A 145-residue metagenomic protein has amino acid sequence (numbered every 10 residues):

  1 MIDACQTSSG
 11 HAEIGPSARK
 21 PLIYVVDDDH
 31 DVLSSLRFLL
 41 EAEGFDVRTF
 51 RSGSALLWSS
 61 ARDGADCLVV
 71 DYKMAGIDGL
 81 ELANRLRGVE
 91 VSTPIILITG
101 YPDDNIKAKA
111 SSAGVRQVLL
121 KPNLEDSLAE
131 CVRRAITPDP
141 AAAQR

Functional and structural regions predicted by a protein language model:
M1-Y24, H30-D31, R37, E125-R145: Non-catalytic signal-transmission and effector/linker regions of two-component phosphorelay proteins
H30-R48: Two-component/phosphorelay signaling modules centered on CheY-like receiver
T49-C67, E81: Acidic, metal-coordinating helix/loop segments flanking the phosphotransfer/catalytic sites of two-component signaling
W58, L80-V91: Short amphipathic alpha-helix used as the core "switch/output" element in two-component signaling
V70-D71: Active-site T/S-Asp motif of two-component receiver
M74: Receiver (REC) domain active-site loop signature in two-component systems and cognate sites in sensor histidine kinases
E81, P102-L119: Alpha4 helix (beta4-alpha4-beta5 surface) of REC/receiver domains from two-component response regulators
